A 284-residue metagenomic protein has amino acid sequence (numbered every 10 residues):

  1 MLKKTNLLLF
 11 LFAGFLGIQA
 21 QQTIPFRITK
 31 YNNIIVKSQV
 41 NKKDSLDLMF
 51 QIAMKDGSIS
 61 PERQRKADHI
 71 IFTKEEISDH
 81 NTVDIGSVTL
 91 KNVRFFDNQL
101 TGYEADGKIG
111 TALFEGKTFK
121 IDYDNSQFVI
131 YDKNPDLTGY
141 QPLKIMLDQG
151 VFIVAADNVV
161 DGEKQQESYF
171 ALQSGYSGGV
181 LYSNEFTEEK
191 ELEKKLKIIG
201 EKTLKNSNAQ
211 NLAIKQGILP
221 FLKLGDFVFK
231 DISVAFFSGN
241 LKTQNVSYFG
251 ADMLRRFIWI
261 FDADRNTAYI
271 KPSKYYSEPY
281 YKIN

Functional and structural regions predicted by a protein language model:
M1-P25: Bacterial Sec-dependent N-terminal signal peptides
A20-N284: Pepsin/retropepsin-fold aspartyl endopeptidases
